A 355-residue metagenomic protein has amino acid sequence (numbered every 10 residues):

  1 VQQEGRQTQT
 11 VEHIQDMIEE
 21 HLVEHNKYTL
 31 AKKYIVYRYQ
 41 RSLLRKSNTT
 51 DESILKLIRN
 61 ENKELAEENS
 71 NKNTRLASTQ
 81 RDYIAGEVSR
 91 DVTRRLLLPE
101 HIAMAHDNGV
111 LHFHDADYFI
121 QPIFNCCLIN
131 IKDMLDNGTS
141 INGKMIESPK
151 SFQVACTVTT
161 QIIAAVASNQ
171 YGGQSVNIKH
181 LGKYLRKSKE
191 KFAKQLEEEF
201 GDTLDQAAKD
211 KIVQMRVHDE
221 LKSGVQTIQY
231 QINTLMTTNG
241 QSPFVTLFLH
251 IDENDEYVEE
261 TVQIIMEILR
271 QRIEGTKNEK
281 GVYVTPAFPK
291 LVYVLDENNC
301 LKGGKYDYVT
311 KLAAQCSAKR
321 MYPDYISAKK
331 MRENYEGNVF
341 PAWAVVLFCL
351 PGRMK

Functional and structural regions predicted by a protein language model:
V1-E61: Charged, amphipathic alpha-helical regulatory modules used for macromolecular assembly or allosteric control
Q40-K355: Conserved catalytic cores of very large enzyme subunits
